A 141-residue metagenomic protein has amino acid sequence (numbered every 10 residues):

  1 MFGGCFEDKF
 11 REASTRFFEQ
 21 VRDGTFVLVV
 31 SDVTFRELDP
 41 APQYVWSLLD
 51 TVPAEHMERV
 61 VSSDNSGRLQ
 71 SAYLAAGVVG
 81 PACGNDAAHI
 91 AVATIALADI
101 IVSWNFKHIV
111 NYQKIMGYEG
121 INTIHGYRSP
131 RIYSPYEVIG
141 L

Functional and structural regions predicted by a protein language model:
M1-V30, E37-D50, A75-P81, I115-Y118 (+1 more regions): Short, well-structured N-terminal submotif of metal-dependent ribonuclease cores
D8-E12, T94-L141: Acidic, PIN/NYN-like endoribonuclease modules and their adjacent C-terminal/linker elements
G24, A54-M57, G126-P130: A short helix-to-beta-strand connector/capping loop
V33-F35, H56-V79: Acidic catalytic patch
V45-S47, R68, K107: Basic, Lys/Arg-enriched alpha-helical interface segments
C83-I90, F106: Conserved glycosyltransferase catalytic-site signature
